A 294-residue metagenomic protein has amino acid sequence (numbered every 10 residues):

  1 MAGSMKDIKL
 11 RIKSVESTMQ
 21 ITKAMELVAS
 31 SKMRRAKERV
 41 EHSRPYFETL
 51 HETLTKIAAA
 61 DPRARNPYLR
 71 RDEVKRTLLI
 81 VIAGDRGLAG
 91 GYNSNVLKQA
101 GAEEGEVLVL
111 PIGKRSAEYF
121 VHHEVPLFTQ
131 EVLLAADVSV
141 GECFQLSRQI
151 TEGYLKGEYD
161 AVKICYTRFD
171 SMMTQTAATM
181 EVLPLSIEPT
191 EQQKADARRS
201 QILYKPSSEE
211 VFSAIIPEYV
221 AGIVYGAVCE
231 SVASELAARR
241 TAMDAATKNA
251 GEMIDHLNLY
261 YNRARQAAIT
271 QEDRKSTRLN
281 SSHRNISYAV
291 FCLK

Functional and structural regions predicted by a protein language model:
M1-R278: C-terminal beta-strand-loop-alpha-helix "lid" module of Rossmann-like NAD(P)-dependent dehydrogenases
T277-S281, I286: Conserved small/polar residues in nucleotide/adenosyl-binding loops
